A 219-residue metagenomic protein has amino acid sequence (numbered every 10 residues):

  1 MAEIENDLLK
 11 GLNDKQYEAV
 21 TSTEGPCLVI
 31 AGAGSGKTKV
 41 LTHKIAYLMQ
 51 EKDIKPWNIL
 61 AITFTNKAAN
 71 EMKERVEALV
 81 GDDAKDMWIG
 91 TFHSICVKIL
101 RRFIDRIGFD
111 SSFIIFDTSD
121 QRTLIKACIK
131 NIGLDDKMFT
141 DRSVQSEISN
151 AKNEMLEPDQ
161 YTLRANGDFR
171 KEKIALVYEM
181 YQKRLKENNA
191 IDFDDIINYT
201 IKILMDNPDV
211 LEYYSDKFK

Functional and structural regions predicted by a protein language model:
M1-A2, L12: Intrinsically disordered, low-complexity N-terminal extensions of nucleic-acid-metabolism proteins
A2-D7, E24-C27, A46-F218: A basic/glycine-biased coupling hinge at the interface between accessory DNA-binding modules
L8-E24: N-terminal pre-P-loop "Q-motif" helix
L12-K15, L41, N207: Amphipathic coiled-coil/heptad-repeat helices and related helical stalk/stem segments that mediate oligomerization
E24-H43: Walker A/P-loop
